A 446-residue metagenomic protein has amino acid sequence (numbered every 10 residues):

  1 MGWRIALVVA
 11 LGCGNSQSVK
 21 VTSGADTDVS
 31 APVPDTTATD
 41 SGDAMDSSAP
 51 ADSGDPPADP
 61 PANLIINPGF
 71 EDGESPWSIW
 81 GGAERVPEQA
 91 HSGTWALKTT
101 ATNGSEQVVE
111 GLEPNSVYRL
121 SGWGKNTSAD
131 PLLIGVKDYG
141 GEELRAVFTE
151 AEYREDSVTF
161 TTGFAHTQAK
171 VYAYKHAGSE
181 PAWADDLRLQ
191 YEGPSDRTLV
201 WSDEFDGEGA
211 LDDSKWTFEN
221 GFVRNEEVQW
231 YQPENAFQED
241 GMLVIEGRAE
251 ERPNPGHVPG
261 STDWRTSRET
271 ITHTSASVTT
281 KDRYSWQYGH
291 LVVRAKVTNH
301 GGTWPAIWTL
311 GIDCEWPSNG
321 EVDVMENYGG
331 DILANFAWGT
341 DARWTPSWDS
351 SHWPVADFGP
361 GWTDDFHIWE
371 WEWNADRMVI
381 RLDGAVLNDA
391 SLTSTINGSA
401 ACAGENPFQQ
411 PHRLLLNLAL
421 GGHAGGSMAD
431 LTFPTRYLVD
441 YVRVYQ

Functional and structural regions predicted by a protein language model:
M1-V8: Sec-dependent signal peptide recognition, specifically the positively charged N-region followed immediately by
A10-P60: Ser/Thr-rich, Pro/Gly/Ala-heavy low-complexity intrinsically disordered linkers and tails of secreted extracellular
G14, S116-V117, W123, E315 (+1 more regions): Secreted/luminal cysteine- and crosslink-motif detector
G54-P194: Extracellular and organelle-lumenal recognition/adhesion modules and their flexible linkers in secreted
L187, Y191-Q446: GH16 jelly-roll
